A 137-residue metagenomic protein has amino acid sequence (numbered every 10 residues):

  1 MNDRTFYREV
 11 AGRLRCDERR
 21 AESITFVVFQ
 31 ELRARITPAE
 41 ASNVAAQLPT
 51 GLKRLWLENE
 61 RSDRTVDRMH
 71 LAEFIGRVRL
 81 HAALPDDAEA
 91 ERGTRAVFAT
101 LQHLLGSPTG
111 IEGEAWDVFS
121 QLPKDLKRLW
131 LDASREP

Functional and structural regions predicted by a protein language model:
M1, F6, V10, L52-L57 (+5 more regions): A compositionally biased, intrinsically disordered/low-complexity signal enriched for hydrophobic/aromatic residues
M1-D17, V27, M69-D86: Short, flexible domain-boundary/linker segments around small modular repeats
V10, V27-V28, V44, V66 (+3 more regions): Extended aliphatic helical segments
A11, F29-R33, P49: Short amphipathic alpha-helical segments enriched in leucine
C16-V27, R33-S42, P85-A96, Q102-S120: Short, low-complexity cationic-aromatic patches
A34-R68, L105-P137: Extended intrinsically disordered, low-complexity coil regions enriched in Ser, Thr, Gly, Ala and often Pro
R54-G110: Short, solvent-exposed interaction modules
